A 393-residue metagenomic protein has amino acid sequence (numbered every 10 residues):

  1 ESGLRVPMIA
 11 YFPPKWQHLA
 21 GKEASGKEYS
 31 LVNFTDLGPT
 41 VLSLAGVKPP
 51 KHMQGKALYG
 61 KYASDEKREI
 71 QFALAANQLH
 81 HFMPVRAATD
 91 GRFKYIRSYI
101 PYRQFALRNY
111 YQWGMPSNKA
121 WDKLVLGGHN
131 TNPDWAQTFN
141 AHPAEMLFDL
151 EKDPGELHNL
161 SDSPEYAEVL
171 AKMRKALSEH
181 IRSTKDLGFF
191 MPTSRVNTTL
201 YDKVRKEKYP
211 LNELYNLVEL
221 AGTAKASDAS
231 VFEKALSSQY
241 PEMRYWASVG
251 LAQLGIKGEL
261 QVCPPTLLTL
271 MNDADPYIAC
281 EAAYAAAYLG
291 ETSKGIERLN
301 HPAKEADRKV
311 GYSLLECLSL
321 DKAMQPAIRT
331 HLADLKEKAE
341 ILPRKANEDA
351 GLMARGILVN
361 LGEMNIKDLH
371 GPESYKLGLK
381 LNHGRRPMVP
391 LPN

Functional and structural regions predicted by a protein language model:
E1, Q78-D162, E168: C-terminal, low-complexity/hydrophilic appendages and adjacent surface loops of extracellular/periplasmic anionic
E1-K67, H158: Substrate-binding rim/cap in mid-to-C-terminal beta-strand-loop elements of soluble/periplasmic
R5, D36-L44, K61, G91 (+4 more regions): Generic recognition of well-ordered alpha-helical segments
A10-P13, V32-L37, L42, A75-H80 (+3 more regions): Extended catalytic-interface subdomain
P13, V41-P49, Y62, E66 (+6 more regions): A generic secondary-structure signal for well-formed alpha-helical elements
E28-T35, E151, P164-A167: Soluble non-cytosolic domains of exported or imported proteins
E69-A73: WW-domain-binding short linear motifs
H129-A144, K152, L160-N393: Long, internal low-complexity/basic segments
